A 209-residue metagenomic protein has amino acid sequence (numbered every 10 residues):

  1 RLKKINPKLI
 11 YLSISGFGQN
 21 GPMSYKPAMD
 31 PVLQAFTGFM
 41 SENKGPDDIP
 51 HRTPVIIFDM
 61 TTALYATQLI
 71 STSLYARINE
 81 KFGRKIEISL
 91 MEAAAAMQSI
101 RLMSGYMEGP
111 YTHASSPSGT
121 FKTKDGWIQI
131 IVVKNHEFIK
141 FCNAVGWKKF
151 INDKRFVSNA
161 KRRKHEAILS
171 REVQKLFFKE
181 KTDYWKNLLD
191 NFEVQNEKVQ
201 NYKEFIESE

Functional and structural regions predicted by a protein language model:
K3-I128: Active-site-adjacent "lid/gating" segments in soluble enzymes
S13, K198-V199: General beta-strand structural signal in soluble alpha/beta enzymes
G21, K161, E207-E209: Short Asp/Glu-rich motifs
L74-I78, F177, I206: Hydrophobic residues in alpha-helical segments
M91-A93, V133, V199: Short, well-ordered beta-to-alpha junction loops that form the rim of enzyme active sites and present histidine/acidic
A94, H165, E204-S208: Beta-rich nucleic-acid/ligand-interaction surfaces
E108, A114, Y202-E209: Active-site-adjacent capping/gating segments
P117-N196, K203: Aromatic-enriched alpha-helical interface/lid elements that frame and gate functional surfaces
